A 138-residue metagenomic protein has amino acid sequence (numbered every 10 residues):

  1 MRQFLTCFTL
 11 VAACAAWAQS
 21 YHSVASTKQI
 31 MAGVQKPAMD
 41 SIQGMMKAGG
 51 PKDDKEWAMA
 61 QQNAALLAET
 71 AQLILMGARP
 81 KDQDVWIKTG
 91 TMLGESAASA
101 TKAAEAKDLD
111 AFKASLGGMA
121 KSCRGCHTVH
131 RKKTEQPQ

Functional and structural regions predicted by a protein language model:
M1-L10: Sec-dependent signal peptide recognition, specifically the positively charged N-region followed immediately by
L5, Q19-Q138: Sequence context surrounding c-type heme c attachment/ligation sites in exported
A12-A13, L73: Alpha-helical transmembrane segments and their juxtamembrane interfaces
C14-A18: Sec/Tat signal peptide C-region and signal peptidase I cleavage site
